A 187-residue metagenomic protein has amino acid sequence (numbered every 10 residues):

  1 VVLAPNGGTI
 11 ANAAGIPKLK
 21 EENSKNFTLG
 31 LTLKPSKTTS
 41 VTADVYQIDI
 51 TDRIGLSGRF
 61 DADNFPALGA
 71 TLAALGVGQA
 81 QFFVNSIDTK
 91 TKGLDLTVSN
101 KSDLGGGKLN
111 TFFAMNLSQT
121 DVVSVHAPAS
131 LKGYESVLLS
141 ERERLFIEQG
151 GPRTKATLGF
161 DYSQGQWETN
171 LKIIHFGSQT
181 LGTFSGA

Functional and structural regions predicted by a protein language model:
V1-E22, F27, K37-D49, A62: Solvent-exposed loop/turn elements at secondary-structure boundaries
I10-N12, K20-S24, I87-T91, Q149-R153 (+1 more regions): Transmembrane beta-barrel outer-membrane domains
K34-T38, D103-G105: Secondary-structure boundary elements
Y46-T51, G55-T183: Gram-negative outer-membrane beta-barrel transporters
